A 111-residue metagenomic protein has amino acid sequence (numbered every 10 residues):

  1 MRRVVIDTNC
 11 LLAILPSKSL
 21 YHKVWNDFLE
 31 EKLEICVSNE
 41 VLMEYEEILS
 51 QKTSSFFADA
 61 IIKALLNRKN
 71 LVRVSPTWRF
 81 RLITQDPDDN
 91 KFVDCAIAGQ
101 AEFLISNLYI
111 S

Functional and structural regions predicted by a protein language model:
M1-R3: Extreme N-terminal starter segment of soluble prokaryotic enzymes
I6, P16, H22-S50: PIN/NYN-family metal-dependent endoribonuclease catalytic core
L20-Y21, D88-F92: Amphipathic coiled-coil/heptad-repeat helices and related helical stalk/stem segments that mediate oligomerization
D27, L65, C95: Hydrophobic/aromatic ligand-binding patch that stacks against planar heteroaromatic rings of cofactors or nucleotides
K32, N70, Q100-A101: Residue-level detector of structured alpha->beta connecting loops
E40, I61-I83: Acidic catalytic patch
N90-S111: Acidic, metal-binding active-site segment of PIN/NYN-like and related structure-specific nucleases
